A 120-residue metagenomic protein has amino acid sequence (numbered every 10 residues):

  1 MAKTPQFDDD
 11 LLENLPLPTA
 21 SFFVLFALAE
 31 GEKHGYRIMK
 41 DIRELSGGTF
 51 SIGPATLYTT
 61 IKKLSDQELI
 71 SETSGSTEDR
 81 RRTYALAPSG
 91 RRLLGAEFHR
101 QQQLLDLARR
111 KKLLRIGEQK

Functional and structural regions predicted by a protein language model:
M1-E13: Short, Lys/Arg-enriched N-terminal segment that forms or immediately precedes the first helix of a structured domain
K3, R92-K120: Amphipathic alpha-helical dimerization/coiled-coil segments that flank or bridge DNA-binding/regulatory modules
L12-T56: N-terminal helix-turn-helix DNA-binding core of bacterial DNA-binding proteins
L57-L64: Basic amphipathic alpha-helical segments that dock to polyanions
S65-R80, A85: Beta-hairpin "wing" of winged helix-turn-helix
L86-R91: Accessory beta->alpha helical hairpin/"wing" motif in late/C-terminal subdomains of nucleic-acid enzymes
